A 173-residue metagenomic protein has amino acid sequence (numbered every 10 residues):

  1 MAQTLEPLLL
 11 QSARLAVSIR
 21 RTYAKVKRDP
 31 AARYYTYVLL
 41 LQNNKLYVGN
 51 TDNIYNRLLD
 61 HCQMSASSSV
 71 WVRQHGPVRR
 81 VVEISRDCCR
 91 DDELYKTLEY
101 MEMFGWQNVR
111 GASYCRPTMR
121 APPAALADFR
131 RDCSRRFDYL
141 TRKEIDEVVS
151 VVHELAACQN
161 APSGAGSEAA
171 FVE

Functional and structural regions predicted by a protein language model:
M1-V26: PEST-like, low-complexity acidic/proline-rich intrinsically disordered segments, predominantly at protein N-termini
V26-Q159: Structure-specific nucleic-acid interaction/processing domains
G164-G166: Residue-identity detector for glycine
E168-E173: Long, low-complexity, intrinsically disordered segments
